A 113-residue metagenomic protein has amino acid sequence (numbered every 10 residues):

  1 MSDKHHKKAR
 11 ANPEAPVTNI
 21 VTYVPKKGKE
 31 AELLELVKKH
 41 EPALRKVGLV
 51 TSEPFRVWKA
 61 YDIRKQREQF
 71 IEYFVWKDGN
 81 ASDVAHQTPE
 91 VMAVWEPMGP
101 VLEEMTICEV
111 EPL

Functional and structural regions predicted by a protein language model:
S2, K8, E41-I71, E109-P112: Short, glycine- and small/hydrophobic-rich beta-strand elements in well-ordered beta-sheets
K4-P16: Extreme N-terminus of proteins, especially the signal/transit-peptide cleavage junction and the first residues
A11-N12, I63, M98: Sterically constrained small-residue positions within well-ordered secondary structures of folded domains
P16-V24, P54-P89: Short, well-ordered beta-strand segments in beta-rich or mixed alpha/beta enzyme and ligand-binding folds
K29-F55, E90-M98: Short amphipathic alpha-helical segments
L102-M105: Charged, alpha-helical coiled-coil and adjacent rod-like segments in eukaryotic scaffold subunits that mediate
